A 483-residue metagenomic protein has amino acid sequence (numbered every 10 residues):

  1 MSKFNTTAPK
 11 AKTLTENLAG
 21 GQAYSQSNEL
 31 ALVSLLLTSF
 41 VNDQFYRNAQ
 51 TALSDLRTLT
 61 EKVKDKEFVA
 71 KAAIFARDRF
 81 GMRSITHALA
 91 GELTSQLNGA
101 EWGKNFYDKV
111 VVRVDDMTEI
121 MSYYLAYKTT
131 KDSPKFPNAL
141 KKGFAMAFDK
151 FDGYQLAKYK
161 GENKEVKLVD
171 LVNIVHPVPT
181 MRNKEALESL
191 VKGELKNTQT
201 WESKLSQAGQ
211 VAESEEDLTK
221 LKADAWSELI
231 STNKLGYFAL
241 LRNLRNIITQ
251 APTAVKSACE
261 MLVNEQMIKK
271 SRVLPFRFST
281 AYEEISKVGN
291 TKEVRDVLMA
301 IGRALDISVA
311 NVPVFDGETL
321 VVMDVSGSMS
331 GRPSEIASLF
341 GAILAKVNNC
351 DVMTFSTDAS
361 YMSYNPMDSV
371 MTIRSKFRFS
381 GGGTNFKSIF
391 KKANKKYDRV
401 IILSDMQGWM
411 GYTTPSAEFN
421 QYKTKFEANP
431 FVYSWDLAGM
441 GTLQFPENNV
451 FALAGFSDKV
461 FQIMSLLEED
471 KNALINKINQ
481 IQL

Functional and structural regions predicted by a protein language model:
M1-R332, K346-L483: Long lumenal/extracellular ectodomains of secretory and single-pass membrane proteins
S334-S338: Short, conserved loop/turn and helix-capping segments at secondary-structure boundaries that abut family-defining
